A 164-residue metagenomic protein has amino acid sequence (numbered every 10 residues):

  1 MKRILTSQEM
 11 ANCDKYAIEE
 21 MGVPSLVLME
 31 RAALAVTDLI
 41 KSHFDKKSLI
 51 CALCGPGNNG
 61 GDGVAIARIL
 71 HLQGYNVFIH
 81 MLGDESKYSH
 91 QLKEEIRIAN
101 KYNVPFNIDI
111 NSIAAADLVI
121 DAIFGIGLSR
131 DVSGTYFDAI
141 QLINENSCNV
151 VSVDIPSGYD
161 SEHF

Functional and structural regions predicted by a protein language model:
M1-L49: Positively charged, low-complexity intrinsically disordered leader regions
M1-L5, F44-L53, N58-F164: Glycine-rich phosphate/dinucleotide-binding loop and adjoining beta-alpha-beta core of small-molecule
